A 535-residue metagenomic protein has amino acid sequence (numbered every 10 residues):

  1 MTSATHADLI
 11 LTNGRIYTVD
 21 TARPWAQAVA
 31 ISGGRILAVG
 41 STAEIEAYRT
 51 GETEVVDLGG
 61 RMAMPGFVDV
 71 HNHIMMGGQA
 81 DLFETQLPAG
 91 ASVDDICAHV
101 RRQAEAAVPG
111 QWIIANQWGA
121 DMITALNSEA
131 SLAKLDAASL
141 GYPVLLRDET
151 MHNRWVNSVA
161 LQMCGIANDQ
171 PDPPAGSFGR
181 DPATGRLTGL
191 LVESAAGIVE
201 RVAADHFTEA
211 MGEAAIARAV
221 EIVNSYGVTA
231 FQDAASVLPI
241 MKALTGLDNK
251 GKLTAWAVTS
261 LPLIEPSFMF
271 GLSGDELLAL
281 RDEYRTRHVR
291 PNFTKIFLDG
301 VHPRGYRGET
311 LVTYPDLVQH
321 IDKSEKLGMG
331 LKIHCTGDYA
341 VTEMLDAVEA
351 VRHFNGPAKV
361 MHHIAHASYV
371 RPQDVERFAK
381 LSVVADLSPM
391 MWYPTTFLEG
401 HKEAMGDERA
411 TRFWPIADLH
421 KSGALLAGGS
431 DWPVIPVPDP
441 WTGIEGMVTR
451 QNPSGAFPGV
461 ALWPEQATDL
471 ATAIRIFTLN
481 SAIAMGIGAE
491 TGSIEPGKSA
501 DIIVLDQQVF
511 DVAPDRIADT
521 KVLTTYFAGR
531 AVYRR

Functional and structural regions predicted by a protein language model:
T2, I45-R49, A137, A279-T286 (+1 more regions): Short, conserved catalytic or adaptor-binding loops enriched in Gly and charged residues
T5-T12, Y17, T21-G274, N292-T336 (+5 more regions): Divalent metal-binding segments
H73, T286-H302, S382-Y393: Non-cysteine beta-strand/loop elements that form the S-adenosyl-L-methionine
N224, R285, E325, A379 (+1 more regions): Anion (oxyanion) recognition and catalysis
D248-G251, L278-V289, N355-P357, F378-K380: Acidic (Asp/Glu)-rich catalytic clusters
D322-K332, Y339-H362, H366-A367, Q373-E376 (+3 more regions): His/Asp/Glu-enriched, well-ordered alpha-helical/loop segment that forms or immediately abuts the divalent-metal
